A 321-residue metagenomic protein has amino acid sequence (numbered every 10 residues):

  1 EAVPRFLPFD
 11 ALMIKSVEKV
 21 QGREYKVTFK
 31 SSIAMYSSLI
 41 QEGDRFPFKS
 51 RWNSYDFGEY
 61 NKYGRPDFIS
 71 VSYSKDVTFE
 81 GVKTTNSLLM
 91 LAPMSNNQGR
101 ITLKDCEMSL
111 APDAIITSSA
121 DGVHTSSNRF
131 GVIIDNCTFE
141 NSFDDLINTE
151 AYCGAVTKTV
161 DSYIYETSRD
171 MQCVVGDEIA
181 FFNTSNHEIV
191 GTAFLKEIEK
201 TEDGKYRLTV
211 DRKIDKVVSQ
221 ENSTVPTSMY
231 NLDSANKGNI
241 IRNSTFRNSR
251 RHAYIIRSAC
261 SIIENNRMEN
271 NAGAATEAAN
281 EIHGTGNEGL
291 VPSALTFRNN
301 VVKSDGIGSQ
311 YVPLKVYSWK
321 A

Functional and structural regions predicted by a protein language model:
E1-A321: Extracellular parallel beta-helix/beta-solenoid repeat domains
